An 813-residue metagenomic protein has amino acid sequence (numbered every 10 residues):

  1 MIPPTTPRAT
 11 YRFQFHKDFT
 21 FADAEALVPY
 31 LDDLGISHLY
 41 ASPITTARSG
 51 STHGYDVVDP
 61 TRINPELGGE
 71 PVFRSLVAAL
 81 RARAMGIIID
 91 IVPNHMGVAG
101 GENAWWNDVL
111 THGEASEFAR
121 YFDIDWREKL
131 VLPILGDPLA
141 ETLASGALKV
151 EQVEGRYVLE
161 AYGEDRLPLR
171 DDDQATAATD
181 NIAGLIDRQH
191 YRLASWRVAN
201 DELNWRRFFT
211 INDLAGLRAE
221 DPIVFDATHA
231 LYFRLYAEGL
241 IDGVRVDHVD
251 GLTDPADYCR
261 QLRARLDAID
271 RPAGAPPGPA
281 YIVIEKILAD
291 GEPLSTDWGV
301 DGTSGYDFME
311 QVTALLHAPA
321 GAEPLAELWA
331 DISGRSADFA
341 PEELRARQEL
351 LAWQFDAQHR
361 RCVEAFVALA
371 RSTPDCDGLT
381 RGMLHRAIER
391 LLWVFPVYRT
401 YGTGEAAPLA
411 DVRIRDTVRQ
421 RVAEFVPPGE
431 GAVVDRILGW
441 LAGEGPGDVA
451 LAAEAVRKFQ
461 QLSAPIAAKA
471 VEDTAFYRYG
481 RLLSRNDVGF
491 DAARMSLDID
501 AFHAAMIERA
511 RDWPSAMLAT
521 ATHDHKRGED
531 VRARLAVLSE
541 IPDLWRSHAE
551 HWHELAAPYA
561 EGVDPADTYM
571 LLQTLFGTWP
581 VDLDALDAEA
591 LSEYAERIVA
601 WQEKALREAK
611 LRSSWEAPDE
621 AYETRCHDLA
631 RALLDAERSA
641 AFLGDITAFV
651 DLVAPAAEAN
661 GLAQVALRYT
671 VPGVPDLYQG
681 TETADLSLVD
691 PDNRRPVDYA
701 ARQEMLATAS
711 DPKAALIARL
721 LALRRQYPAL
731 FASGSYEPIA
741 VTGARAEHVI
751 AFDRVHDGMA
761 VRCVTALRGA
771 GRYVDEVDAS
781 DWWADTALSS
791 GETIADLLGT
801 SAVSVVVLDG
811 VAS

Functional and structural regions predicted by a protein language model:
M1-S49, V57, T61-E66, R74 (+9 more regions): Carbohydrate-interacting/catalytic domains
P29, A41, M85, Y121 (+1 more regions): Activation on extended, non-transmembrane soluble regions of large proteins
S49-H53, V98: Short glycine-biased active-site loop of nucleotidyltransferases that positions the nucleotide triphosphate and helps
L76-I124: Hydrophobic or amphipathic alpha-helical targeting/insertion segments
N94, V246-L252: Conserved short loop/turn motifs at secondary-structure junctions
G100, N212, D250: Phosphate-group recognition and catalysis centered on beta-loop-alpha active-site segments
A104-V224: Glycan-binding loop/region signatures in secreted carbohydrate-active enzymes
